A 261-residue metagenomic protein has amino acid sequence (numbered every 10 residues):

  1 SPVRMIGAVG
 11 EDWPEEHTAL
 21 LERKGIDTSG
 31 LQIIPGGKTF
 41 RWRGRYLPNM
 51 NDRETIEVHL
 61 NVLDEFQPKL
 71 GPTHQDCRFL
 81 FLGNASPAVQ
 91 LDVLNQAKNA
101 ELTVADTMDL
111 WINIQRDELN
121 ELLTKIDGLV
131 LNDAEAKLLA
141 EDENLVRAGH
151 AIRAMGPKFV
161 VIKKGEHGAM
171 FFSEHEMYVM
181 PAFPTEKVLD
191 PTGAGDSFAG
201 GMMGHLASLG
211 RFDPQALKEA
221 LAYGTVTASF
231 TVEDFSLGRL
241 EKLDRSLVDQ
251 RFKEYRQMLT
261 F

Functional and structural regions predicted by a protein language model:
P2-F81, N95-N99, D249-F261: Conserved N-terminal subdomain of the carbohydrate kinase-like
M5-G7, A105, I162: Structural beta-sheet core signal
G10-D12, N84-V89, M108-I112: Short beta->alpha connector loops
I33-P35, T107-W111, A134-E135, F183-E186: Short, acidic/turn-prone active-site loops that include or flank metal/cofactor- and phosphate-binding residues
I56-V62, F81-L82, A105-L110, K137-A140: Short, flexible loop segments at the rims of nucleotide/cofactor-binding pockets, characterized by
L70, L119, V188: Acidic, amphipathic alpha-helical patches
N99-L102, D109-V179: Conserved phosphate/ATP/ADP-binding segment of small-molecule kinases
L145-F261: Conserved phosphate-binding/catalytic region of the ribokinase-like
